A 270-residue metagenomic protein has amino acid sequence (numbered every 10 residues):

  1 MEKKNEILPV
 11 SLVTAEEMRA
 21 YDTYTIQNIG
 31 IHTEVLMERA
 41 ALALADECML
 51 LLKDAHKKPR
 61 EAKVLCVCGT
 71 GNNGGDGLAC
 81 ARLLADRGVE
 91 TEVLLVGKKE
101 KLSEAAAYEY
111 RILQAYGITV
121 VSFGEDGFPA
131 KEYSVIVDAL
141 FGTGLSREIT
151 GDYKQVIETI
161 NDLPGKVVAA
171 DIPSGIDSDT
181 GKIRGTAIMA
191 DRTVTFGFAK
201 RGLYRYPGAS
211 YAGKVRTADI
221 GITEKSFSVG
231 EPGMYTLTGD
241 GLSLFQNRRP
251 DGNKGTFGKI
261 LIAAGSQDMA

Functional and structural regions predicted by a protein language model:
E2-V96, S103, L203-A270: Small-residue (G/A/S/T)-rich helix-start motifs and N-terminal tracts that mark the onset
T14-E16, K99, I172-G175, T193-F198 (+1 more regions): A short linear-motif detector with a strong N-terminal bias
A45-L140, E148-A170: Nucleotide and nucleotide-moiety/phosphate-recognizing core
G117-G124, T150, S174-S178, D240-Q246: Short gly/ser/thr-rich secondary-structure transition/capping motifs
G124, T180, A264-S266: Short, well-ordered turn and helix-capping elements at secondary-structure junctions
K131-V135, L140-E231: Internal gly/pro-rich beta-alpha loop/helix module that stabilizes soluble enzyme cofactors or their anionic handles
